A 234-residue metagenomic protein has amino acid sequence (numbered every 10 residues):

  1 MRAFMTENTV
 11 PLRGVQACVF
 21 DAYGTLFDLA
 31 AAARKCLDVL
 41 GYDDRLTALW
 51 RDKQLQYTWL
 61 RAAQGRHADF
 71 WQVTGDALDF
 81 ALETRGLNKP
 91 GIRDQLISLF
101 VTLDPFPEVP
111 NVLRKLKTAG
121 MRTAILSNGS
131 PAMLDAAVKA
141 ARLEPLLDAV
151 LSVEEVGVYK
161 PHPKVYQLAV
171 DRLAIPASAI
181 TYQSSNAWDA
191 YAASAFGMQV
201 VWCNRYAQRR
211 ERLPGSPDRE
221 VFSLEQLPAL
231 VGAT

Functional and structural regions predicted by a protein language model:
R2-V15, R114, L126, S130-P131 (+1 more regions): Asp-based, Mg2+/Mn2+-dependent phosphohydrolase catalytic module
F4-L55: Active-site neighborhood of HAD-like aspartate-dependent phosphohydrolases
A33-R34, T47, R51, W71 (+2 more regions): An amphipathic alpha-helix signature
D38, L99-L103, N128, V158: Short, flexible loop segments at the rims of nucleotide/cofactor-binding pockets, characterized by
L40-D43, T84-G91, T118, R142-L146 (+1 more regions): Short helix-capping segments at alpha-helix termini
D44, T58-D94: A metal-dependent, Asp-based hydrolase signature
W71-Q72, K89-I125, D135, P163: Short, acidic loop-to-helix structural element flanking the phosphoryl-transfer center in phosphate-processing enzymes
